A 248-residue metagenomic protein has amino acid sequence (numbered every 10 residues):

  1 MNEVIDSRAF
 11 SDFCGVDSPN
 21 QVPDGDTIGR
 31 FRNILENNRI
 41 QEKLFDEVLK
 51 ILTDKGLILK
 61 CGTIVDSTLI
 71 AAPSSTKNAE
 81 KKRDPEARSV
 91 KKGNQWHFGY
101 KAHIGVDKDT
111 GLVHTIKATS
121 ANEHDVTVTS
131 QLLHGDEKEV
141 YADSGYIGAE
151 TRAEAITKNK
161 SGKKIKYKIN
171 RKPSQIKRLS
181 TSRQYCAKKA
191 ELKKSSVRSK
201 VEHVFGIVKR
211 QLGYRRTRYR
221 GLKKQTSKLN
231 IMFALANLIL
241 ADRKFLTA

Functional and structural regions predicted by a protein language model:
M1-I5, E47, R220-T226, K244-A248: Short alpha-helical "patches" and their helix-cap loops
N2-I5, C14-T157, K163, N170-K172 (+1 more regions): Polybasic low-complexity intrinsically disordered regions
S7-S11, Q211: A short secondary-structure junction motif
S11-G15, D242-R243: Short arginine-rich
F31, L44, V48, T129 (+5 more regions): Generic structural signal of hydrophobic/aromatic residues within well-ordered alpha-helices of folded domains
L35, L52, V208-Q211, L238 (+1 more regions): Generic structural signal for hydrophobic core residues of well-folded globular domains
L112, L212-T217, N237-A248: Short helix-capping/linker segments at secondary-structure and domain boundaries
K138-E139, S144-K223, S227: Helix-centered, glycine/charged polyanion-binding patches within enzymatic domains that contact phosphate-containing
